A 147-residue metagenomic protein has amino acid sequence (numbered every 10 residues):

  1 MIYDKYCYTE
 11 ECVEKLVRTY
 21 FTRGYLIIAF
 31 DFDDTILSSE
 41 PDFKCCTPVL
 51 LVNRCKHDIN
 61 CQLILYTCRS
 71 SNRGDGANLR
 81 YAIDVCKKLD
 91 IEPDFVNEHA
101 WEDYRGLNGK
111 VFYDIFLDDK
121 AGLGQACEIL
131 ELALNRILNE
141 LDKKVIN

Functional and structural regions predicted by a protein language model:
M1-E102: Alpha-helical substrate-recognition element adjacent to the catalytic core
I59, D75-N147: C-terminal cap/substrate-recognition subdomain and adjoining C-terminal extension of metal-dependent phosphatase-like
